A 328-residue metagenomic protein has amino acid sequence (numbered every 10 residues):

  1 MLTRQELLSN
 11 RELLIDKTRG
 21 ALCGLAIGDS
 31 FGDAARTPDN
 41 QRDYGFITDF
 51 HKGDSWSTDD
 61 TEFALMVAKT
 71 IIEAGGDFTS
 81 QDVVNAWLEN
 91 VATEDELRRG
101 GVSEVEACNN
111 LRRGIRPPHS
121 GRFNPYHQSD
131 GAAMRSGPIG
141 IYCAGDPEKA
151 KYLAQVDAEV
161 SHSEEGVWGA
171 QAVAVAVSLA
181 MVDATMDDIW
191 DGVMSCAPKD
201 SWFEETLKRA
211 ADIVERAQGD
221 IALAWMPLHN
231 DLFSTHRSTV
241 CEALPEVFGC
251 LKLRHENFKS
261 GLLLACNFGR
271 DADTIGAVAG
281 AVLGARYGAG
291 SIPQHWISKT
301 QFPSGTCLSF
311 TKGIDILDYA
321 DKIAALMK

Functional and structural regions predicted by a protein language model:
M1-K328: Structured, active/binding-site neighborhoods that engage oxygen-rich ligands
